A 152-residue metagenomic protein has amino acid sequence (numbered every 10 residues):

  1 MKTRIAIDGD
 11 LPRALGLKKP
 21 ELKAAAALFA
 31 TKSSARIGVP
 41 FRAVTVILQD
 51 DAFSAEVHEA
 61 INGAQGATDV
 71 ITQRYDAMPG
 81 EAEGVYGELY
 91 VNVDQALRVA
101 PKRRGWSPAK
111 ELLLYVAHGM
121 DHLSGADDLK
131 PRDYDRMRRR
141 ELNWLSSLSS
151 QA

Functional and structural regions predicted by a protein language model:
M1-L113, M120-A152: An acidic/histidine-cluster motif and surrounding catalytic segment that typifies divalent-metal-assisted enzyme active
